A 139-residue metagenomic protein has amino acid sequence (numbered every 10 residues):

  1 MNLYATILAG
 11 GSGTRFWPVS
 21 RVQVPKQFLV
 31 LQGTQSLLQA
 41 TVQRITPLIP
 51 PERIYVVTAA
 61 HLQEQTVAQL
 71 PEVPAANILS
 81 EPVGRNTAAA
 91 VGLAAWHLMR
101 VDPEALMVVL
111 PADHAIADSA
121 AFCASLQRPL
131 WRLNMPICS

Functional and structural regions predicted by a protein language model:
M1-I7, R15-P18, V22, Q27-P111 (+3 more regions): Conserved N-terminal catalytic core of the sugar/cofactor nucleotidyltransferase
N134-S139: A short, conserved acidic/glycine-rich loop-to-beta-strand motif that forms the donor nucleotide-sugar/metal
